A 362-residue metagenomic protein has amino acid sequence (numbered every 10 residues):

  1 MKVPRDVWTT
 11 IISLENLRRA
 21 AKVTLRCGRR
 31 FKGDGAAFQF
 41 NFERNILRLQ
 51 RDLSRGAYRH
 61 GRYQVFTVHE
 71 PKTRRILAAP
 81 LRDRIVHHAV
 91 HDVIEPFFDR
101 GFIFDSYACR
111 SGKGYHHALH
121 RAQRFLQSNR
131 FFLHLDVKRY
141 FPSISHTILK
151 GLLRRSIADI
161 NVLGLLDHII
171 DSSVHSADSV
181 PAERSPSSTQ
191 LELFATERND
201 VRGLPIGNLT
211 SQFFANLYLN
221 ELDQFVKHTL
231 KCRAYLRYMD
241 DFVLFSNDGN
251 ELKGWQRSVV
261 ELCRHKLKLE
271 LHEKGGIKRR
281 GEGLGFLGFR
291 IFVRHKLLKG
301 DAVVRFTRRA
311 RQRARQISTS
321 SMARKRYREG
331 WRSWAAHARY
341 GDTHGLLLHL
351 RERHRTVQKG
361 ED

Functional and structural regions predicted by a protein language model:
M1-L47, E361: Non-catalytic, polymerase-adjacent accessory regions of viral genome-replication enzymes
C27-C109: Active-site substrate-recognition loop segments, prototypically the cytochrome P450 B′-helix/B-C loop
D34-A37, H60-T67, F102-Y107, H134-V137 (+4 more regions): Short coil/turn segments at secondary-structure boundaries
N45, D52-L53, D105, R110 (+4 more regions): Conserved polymerase palm-domain catalytic core
G61-Y63, L236-D240, K274: Short Gly/Ser/Thr- and Asp/Glu-enriched loop/turn motifs at secondary-structure junctions
A79, H88, N250-G254, L271-D362: Right-hand nucleic-acid polymerase module
R110-H117: Long, hydrophobic, well-ordered secondary-structure blocks that form the structural core and pocket-lining surfaces
V260-K268: A common structural junction motif
